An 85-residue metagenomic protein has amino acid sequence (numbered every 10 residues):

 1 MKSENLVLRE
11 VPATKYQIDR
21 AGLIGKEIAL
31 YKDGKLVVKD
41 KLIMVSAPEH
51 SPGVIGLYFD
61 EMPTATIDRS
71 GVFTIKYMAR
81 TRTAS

Functional and structural regions predicted by a protein language model:
K2-A21: Mixed-charge, Lys/Arg-rich low-complexity intrinsically disordered regions
Y31-K39: Short coil-to-beta-strand transition motifs
V38-S46: Short beta-strand-centered aromatic/proline hotspots
V45-A65: Basic/aromatic-rich interaction segments and small domains that mediate binding to polyanionic partners
S51-P52, M78-S85: Short acidic, Gly/Pro-enriched loop/turn segments at secondary-structure junctions
I67-T81: Structured surface patches comprising rigid loops and adjacent beta-strands/short helices at the edges of well-ordered
